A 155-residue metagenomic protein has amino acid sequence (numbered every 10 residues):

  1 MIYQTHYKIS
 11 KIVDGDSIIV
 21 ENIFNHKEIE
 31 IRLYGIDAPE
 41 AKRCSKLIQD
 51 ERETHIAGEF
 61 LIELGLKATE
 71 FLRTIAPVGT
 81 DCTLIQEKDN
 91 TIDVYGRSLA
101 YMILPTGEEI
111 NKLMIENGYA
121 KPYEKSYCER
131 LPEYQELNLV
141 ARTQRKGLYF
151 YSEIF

Functional and structural regions predicted by a protein language model:
M1-F155: Small beta-barrel nucleic-acid-binding modules, primarily SNase/OB-fold domains and secondarily Tudor-like barrels
